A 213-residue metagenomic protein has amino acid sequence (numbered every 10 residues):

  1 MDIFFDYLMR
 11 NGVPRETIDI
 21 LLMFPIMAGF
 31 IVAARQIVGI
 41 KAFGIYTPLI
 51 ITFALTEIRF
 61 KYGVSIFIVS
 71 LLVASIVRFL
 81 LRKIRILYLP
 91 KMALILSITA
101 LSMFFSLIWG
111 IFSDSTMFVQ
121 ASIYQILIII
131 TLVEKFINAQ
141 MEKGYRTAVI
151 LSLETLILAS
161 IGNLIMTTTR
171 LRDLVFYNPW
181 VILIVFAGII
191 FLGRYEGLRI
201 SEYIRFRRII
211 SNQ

Functional and structural regions predicted by a protein language model:
M1-K61, S65-V69, E202, S211-Q213: N-terminal topogenic module of multi-pass integral membrane proteins
M27-I40, A74-I86, V133-K143, G197-S201: C-terminal ends of transmembrane helices
A42-P48, I68-V69, I86-I98, F118-Y124 (+1 more regions): Cytoplasmic-side transmembrane-helix entry/capping segments in multi-pass membrane proteins
P48-F60, L94-F105, Q125-L132, I150-N163 (+1 more regions): Small-residue-rich segments of transmembrane alpha-helices in multi-pass membrane proteins, especially helix faces
I51-A54, S70-L81, Q125-E134, I182-F191: Alpha-helical transmembrane segments and their membrane-interface exit regions
T52-I68, L72-S106: Alpha-helical transmembrane segments with an aromatic anchor "belt"
R78-I84, L94-S115, Q120-A139: Short helix-perturbing small/polar motifs within transmembrane alpha-helices
F104-S113, L158-L174: Hydrophobic alpha-helical transmembrane segments in multi-pass integral membrane proteins
